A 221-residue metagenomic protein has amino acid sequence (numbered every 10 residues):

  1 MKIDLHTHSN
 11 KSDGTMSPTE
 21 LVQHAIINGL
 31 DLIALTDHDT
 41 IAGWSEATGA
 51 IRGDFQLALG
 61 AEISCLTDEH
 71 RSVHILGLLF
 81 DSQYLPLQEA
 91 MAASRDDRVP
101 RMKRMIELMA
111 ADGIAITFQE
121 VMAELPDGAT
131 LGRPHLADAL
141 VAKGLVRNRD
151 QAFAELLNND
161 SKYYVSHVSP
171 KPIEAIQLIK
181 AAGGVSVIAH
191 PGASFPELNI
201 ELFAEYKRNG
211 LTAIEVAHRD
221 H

Functional and structural regions predicted by a protein language model:
M1-S72, E155-N158, K162, P170 (+1 more regions): An N-terminally biased module of ancient metal coordination in phosphate/nucleic-acid-related enzymes
T15, V99-E107, D112-E197: Divalent metal-binding pocket/active-site signature
E20-H24, D31-I33, H38-L125, T130 (+1 more regions): Mid-domain alpha/beta scaffold segments of enzyme catalytic cores
I75-G77, L140, I214: Generic structural hydrophobic/aromatic packing signal, biased to beta-strands
